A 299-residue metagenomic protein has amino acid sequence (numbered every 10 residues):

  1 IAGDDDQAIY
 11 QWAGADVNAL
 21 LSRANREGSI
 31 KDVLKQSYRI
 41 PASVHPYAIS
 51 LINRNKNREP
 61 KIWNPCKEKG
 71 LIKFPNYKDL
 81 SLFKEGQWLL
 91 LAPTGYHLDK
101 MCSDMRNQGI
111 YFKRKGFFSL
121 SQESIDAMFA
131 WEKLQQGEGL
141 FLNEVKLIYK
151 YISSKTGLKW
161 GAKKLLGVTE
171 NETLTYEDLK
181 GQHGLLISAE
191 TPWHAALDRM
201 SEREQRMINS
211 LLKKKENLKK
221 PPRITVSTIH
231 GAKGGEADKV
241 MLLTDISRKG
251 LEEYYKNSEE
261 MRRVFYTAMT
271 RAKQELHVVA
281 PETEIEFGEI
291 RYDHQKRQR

Functional and structural regions predicted by a protein language model:
I1-E68, E85, L89-N107, K113-Q122 (+5 more regions): Conserved helicase motor core of SF1/SF2 NTP-dependent helicases
P46-L51, I125-K133, D293-H294: Short, surface-exposed amphipathic charged segments that create phosphate/polyanion-binding patches used for binding
I49-N53, L80-E85, K163-L174: Short secondary-structure transition/capping segments
L71-Q87: Conserved interdomain hinge at the start of the Helicase C-terminal
Y111-S153: Charge-dense polyanion-binding interfaces
Q135-V279: Conserved helicase C-terminal RecA-like lobe
T283-Q295: Charge-dense, low-complexity polyampholytic segments
Q298-R299: Acidic, low-complexity intrinsically disordered tails
